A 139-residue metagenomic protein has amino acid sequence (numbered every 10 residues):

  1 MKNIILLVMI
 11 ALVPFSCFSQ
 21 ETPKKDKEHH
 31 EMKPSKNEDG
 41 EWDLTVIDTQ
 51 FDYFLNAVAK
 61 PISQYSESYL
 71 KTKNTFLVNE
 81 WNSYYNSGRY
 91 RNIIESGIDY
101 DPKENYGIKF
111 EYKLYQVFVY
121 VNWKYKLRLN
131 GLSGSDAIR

Functional and structural regions predicted by a protein language model:
M1-P23: Bacterial Sec-dependent N-terminal signal peptides
P23-R139: Short beta-strand and adjacent turn/loop elements
